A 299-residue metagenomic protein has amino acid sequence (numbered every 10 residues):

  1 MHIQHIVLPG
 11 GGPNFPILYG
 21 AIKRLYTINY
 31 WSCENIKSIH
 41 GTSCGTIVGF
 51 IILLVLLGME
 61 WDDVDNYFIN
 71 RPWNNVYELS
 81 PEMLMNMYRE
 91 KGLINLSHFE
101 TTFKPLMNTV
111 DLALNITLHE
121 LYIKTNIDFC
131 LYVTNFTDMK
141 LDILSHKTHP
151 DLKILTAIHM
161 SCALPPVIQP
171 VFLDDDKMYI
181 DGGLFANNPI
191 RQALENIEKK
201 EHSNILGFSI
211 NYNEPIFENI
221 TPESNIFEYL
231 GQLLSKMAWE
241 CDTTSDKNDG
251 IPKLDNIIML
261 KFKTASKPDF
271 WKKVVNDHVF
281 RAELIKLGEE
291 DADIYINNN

Functional and structural regions predicted by a protein language model:
M1-T42, F50-N299: Patatin-like phospholipase
T46: Catalytic nucleophile loop
